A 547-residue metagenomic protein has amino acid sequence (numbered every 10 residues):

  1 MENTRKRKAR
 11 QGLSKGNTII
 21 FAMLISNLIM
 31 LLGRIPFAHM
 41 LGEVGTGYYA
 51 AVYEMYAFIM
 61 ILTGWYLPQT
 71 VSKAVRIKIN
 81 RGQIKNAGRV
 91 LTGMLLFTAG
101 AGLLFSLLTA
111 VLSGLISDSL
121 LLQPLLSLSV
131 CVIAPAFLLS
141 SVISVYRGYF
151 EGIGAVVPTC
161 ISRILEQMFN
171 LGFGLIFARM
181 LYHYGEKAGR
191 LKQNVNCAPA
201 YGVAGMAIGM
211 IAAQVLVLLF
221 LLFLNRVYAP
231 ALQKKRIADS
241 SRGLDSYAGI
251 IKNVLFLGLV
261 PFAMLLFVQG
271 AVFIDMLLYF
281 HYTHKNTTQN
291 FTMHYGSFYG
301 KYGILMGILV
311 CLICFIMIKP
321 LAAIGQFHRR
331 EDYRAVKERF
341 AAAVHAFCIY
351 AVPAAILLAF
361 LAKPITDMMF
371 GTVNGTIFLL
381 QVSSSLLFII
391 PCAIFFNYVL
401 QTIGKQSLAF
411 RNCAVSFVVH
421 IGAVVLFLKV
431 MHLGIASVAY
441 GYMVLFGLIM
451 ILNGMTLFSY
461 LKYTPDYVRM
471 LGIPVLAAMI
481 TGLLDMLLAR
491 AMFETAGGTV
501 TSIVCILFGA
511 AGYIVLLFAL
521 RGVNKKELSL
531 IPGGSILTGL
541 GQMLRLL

Functional and structural regions predicted by a protein language model:
M1-I29, K85, R89, S241-L265 (+1 more regions): N-terminal membrane topogenesis motif
E2, M486-L547: Membrane-proximal transmembrane or re-entrant/amphipathic helices at the cytosolic face
Q11-Q69, S106, A110, F137 (+1 more regions): Signature of the first transmembrane helix
F37-F58, P124-L125, P199-V203, G249-L257 (+2 more regions): Interfacial/gating helices of multi-pass transporter permease domains
W65-N80, V310-E331: Helix-loop junctions and terminal segments of transmembrane helices in multi-pass membrane transport/translocation
G114-I133, A341, A359-F388, H432: Interfacial segments at transmembrane-helix termini and the short loops linking adjacent helices
L139-R163, L387-V415: Membrane-interface junctions at transmembrane-helix termini in multi-pass inner-membrane proteins
V157, M168-L218, S407, F417-I451 (+5 more regions): Membrane-interface helix-loop junctions in multi-pass transport and translocation proteins
